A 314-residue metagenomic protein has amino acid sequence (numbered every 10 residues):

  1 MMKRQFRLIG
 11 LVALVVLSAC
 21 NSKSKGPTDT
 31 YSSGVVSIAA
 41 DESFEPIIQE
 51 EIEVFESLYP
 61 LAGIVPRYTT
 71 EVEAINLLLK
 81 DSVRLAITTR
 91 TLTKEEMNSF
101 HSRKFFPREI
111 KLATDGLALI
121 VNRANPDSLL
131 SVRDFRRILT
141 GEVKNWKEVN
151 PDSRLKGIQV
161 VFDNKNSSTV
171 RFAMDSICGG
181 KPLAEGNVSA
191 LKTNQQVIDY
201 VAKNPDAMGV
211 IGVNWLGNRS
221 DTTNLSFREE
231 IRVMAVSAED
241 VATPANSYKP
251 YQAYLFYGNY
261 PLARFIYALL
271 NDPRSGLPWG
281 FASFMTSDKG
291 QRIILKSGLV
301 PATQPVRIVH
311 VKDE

Functional and structural regions predicted by a protein language model:
M1-S18: Sec-dependent bacterial lipoprotein signal peptides
C20-P60, I64-R67, E71-V72, N76-L79 (+2 more regions): Exported/periplasmic ABC-transporter solute-binding proteins
V72-R103, R219: Pocket-flanking alpha-helical
K104-R108: Periplasmic N-terminal soluble interaction domains immediately after the signal peptide in Gram-negative
